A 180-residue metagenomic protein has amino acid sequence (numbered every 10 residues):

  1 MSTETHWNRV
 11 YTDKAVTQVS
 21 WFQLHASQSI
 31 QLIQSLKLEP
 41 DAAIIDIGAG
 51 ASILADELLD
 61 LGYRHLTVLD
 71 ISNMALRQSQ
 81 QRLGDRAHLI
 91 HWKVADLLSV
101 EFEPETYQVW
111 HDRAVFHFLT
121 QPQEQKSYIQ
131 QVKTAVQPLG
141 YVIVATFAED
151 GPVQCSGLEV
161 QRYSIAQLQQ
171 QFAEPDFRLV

Functional and structural regions predicted by a protein language model:
M1-E105, L119-A135, G140-V180: Class I (Rossmann-like) S-adenosyl-L-methionine-dependent methyltransferase catalytic domain, capturing the SAM-binding
Q108: Conserved acidic residues
H111: A conserved beta-strand element that flanks and buttresses the S-adenosyl-L-methionine
A114-F118: Short catalytic micro-motifs in class I SAM-dependent methyltransferases
